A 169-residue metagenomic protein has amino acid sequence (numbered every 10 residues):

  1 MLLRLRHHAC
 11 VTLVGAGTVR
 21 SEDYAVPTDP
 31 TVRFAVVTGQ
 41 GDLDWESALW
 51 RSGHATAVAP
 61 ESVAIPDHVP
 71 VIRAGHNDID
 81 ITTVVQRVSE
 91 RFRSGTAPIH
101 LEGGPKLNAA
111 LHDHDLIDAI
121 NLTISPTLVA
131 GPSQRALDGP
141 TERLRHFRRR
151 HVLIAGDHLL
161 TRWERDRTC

Functional and structural regions predicted by a protein language model:
M1-C169: Enzymes that bind and transform nitrogen-containing heteroaromatic metabolites
